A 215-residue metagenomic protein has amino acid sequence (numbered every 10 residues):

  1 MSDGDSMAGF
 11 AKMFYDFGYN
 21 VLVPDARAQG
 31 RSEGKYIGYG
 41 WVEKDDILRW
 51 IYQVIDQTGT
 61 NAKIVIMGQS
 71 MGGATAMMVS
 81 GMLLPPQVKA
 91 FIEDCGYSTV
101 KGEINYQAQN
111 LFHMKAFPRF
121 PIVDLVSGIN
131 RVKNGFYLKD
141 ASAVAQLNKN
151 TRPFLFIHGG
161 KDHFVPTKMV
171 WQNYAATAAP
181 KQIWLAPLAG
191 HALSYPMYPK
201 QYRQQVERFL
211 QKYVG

Functional and structural regions predicted by a protein language model:
M1-M13: The serine-hydrolase catalytic nucleophile loop
A11-E33: Conserved alpha/beta-hydrolase
I37-T58: Alpha/beta-hydrolase active-site loop
M78-F136: Hydrolase active-site cap/lid region
A143, R152, P166-A175: Short alpha-helix in the alpha/beta-hydrolase fold that links the catalytic acid
K149-T151, F156-H158, D162: Short beta-strand/loop motif that positions the catalytic acidic residue of the alpha/beta-hydrolase fold
A175-A192, Q205: Catalytic histidine neighborhood in serine/cysteine hydrolases with alpha/beta-hydrolase-type architecture
P196-G215: Catalytic active-site module of serine/aspartate enzymes centered on a nucleophile-bearing elbow/loop
